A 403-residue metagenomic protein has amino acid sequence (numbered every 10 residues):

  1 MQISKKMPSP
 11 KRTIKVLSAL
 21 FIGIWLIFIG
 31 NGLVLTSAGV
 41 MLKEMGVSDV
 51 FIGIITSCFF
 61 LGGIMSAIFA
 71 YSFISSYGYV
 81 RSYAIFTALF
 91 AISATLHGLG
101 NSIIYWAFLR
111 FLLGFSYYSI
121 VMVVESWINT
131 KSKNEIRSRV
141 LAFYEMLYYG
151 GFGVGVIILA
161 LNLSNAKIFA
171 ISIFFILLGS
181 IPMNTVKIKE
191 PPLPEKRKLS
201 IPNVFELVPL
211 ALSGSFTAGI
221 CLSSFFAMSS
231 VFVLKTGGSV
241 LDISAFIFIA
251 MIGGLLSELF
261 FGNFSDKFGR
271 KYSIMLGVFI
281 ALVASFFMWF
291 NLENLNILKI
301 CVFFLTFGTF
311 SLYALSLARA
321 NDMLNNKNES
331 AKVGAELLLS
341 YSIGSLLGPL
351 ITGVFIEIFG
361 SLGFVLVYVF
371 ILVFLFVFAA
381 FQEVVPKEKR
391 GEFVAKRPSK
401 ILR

Functional and structural regions predicted by a protein language model:
P10-F60, V208-G214, L222-S239, I243 (+1 more regions): Helix-loop boundary and gating motifs at the non-cytosolic
S66-G78, L163, S257-G269, I356-E357: Helix-to-loop junctions at the C-terminal end of transmembrane segments in multipass secondary transporters
R81-T95, Y272-F287, V369: Structural signature of the two symmetry-related core transmembrane helices
I104-L112, N296-F304: Paired small-residue
F111-M146: Cytoplasmic helix-loop-helix junction between adjacent transmembrane helices in 12-TM secondary transporters
S119-S132, F310-N325: Intracellular juxtamembrane helix-capping segments at the cytosolic ends of symmetry-related transmembrane helices
I168-T185, V365-A380: Symmetry-related core transmembrane helices of the 12-TM Major Facilitator Superfamily/SLC fold
K327-E357: A late C-terminal transmembrane helix in Major Facilitator Superfamily
